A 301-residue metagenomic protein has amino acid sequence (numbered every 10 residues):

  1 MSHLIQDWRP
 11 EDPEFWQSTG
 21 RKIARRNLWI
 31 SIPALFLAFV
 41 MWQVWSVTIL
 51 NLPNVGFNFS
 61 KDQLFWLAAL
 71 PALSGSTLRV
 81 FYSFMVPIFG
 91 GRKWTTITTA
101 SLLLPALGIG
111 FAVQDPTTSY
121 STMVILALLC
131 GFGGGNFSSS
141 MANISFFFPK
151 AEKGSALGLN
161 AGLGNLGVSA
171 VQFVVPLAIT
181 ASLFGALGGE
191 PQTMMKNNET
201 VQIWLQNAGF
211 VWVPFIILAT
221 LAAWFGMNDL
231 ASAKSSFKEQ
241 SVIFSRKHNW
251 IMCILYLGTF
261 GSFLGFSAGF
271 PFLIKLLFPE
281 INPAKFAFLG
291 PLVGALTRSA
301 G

Functional and structural regions predicted by a protein language model:
M1-V40: Cytosolic juxtamembrane N-terminal segment immediately preceding the first transmembrane helix of multi-pass
R26-F57, V171-Q172, F266-P271: Extracytoplasmic
W45-L50, R246-S299: Extracytoplasmic gate region of multi-pass secondary transporters
W66-V86, F288-G301: Central cavity-lining transmembrane alpha-helices of secondary-active solute carriers, predominantly the Major
A100-P116: C-terminal ends and interior cores of transmembrane alpha-helices in multi-pass membrane transporters/permeases
P105, S119-N136: Hydrophobic core of transmembrane alpha-helices in multi-pass small-molecule transporters, especially MFS/SLC-type
G134, G154-F184: Glycine-rich segments within core transmembrane alpha-helices of 12-TM secondary carriers
T180-F184, V211-A233: C-terminal membrane-cytosol helix-exit motif in multi-pass small-molecule transporters
